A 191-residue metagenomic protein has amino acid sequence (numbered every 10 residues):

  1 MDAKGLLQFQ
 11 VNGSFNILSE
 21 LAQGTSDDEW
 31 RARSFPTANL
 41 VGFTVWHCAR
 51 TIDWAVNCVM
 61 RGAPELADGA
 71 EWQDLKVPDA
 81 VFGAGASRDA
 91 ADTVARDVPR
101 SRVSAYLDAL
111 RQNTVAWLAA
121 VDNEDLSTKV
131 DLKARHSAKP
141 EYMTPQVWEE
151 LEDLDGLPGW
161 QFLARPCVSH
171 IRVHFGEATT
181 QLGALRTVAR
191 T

Functional and structural regions predicted by a protein language model:
M1-F9: N-terminal export signals and maturation junctions of secreted/periplasmic proteins
K4, G13-S26: N-terminal leader/capping segments at the start of a protein or of a new domain
Q8, N12, E29-G85, Q112-V115 (+2 more regions): Short, contiguous alpha-helical
Q10, D92-Y106: A short, structured beta-strand-centered segment in the mid-to-C-terminal lobe of catalytic cores from group-transfer
I17, G24, A109, N113-W117: Solvent-exposed, charged/polar functional surfaces in cytosolic regulatory/catalytic domains
F82-V94: Penicillin-binding protein/beta-lactamase superfamily catalytic region
V121-D125: Acidic catalytic patch
